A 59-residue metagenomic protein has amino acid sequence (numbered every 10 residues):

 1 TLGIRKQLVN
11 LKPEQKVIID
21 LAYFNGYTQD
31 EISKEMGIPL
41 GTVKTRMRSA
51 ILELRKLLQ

Functional and structural regions predicted by a protein language model:
T1, N25, L40: Catalytic tyrosine of NAD(P)H-dependent dehydrogenase/reductases that use a Tyr as the general acid/base
T1-V9: Acidic, proline/glycine-rich intrinsically disordered inter-domain spacer in sigma factors
L8-K16: Short helix-coil-helix linker/hinge
V9, Y23, R55: Short, locally clustered residues in the helix-turn-helix/winged-helix DNA-binding domain
I18-A22: A short pre-motif secondary-structure segment
N25-G26, E31: Flexible coil/turn residues that form the inter-helical turn or adjacent wing/linker of helix-turn-helix
D30, M36-Q59: DNA-recognition helix of helix-turn-helix
